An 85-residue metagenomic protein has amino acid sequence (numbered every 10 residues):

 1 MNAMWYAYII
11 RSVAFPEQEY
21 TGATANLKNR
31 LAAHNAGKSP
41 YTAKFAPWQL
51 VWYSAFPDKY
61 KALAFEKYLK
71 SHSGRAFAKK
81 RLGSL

Functional and structural regions predicted by a protein language model:
M1-Q49, Y53, P57-R75, L82-L85: GIY-YIG nuclease catalytic motif and its immediate N-terminal context
